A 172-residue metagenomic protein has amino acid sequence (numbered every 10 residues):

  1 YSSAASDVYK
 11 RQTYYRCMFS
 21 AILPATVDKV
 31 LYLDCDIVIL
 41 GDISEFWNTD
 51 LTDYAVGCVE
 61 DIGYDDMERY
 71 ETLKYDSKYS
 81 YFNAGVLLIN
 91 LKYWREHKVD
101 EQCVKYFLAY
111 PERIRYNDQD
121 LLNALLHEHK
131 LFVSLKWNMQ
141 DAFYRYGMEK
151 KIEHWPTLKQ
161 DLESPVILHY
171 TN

Functional and structural regions predicted by a protein language model:
Y1-A5, Y9: Single conserved hydrophobic/aromatic residue that forms the stacking wall/gate of nucleotide- or nucleobase-binding
A4, D28-K29, L131: Secondary-structure boundary/capping residues
K10-T13, R115: A conditional alpha-helix N-cap/helix-loop micro-motif detector
Q12-D66, Y79, V86-I89, R95-H97 (+1 more regions): GT-A fold catalytic core of metal-dependent nucleotide-sugar glycosyltransferases, centered on the diacidic
G57-Y64, Y79-N172: Catalytic core and acceptor-binding pocket of nucleotide-sugar-dependent glycosyltransferases
M67-L73: Short, flexible, basic/aromatic active-site loop/helix in glycosyltransferases
D76: Acidic/Gly/His-enriched mid-domain segments of enzyme catalytic cores or analogous surface patches that mediate
